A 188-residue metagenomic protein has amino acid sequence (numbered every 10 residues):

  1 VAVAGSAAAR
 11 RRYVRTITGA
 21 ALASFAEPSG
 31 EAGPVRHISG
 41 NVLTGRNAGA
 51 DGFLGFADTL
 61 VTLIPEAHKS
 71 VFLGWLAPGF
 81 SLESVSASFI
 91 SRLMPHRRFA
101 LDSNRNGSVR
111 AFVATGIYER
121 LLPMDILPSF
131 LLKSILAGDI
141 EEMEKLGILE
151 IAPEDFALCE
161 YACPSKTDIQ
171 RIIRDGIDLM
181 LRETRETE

Functional and structural regions predicted by a protein language model:
V1-E188: Redox cofactor-anchoring modules in respiratory/redox and cofactor-processing assemblies
